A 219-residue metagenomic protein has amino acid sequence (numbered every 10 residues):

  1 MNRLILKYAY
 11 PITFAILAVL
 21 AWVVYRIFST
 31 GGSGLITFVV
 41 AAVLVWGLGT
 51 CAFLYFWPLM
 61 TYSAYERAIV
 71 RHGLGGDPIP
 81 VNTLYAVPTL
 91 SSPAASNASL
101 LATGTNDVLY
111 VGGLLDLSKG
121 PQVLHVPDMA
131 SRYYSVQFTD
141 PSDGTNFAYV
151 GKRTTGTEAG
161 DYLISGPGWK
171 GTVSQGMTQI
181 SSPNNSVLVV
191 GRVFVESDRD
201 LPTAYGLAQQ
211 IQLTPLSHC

Functional and structural regions predicted by a protein language model:
N2-C219: A compositional/structural signature for long, glycine/proline-rich flexible linkers and loops on extracytoplasmic
